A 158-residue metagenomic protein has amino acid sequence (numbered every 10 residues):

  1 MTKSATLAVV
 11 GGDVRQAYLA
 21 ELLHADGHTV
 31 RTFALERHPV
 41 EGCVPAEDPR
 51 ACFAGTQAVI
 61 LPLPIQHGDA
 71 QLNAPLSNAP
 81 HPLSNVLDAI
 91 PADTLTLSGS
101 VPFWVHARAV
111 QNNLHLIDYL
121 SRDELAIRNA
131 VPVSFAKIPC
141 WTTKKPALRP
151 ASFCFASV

Functional and structural regions predicted by a protein language model:
T2-T6, D93: Phosphate-coordination loops involved in phosphoryl transfer and adenosine-cofactor binding
L7-A17, L23, C154-V158: Glycine-rich adenosine-cofactor-binding loop
A8, R31, L95-L97: A structural signal for isolated positions on well-ordered beta-strands in alpha/beta enzyme cores
D13, E36, S100-P102: Residues in the short beta-alpha loop(s) of Rossmann-like NAD(P)-binding domains
D26-G42: NAD(P)-binding Rossmann-fold cofactor-contacting core
G42-G55: Short acidic low-complexity segments
I60-T143: Glycine/serine-rich phosphate-binding loop and adjoining beta1-alpha1 elements at the start of nucleotide-handling
T142-F153, S157: Positively charged N-terminal leader segments that act as targeting/secretion signals
